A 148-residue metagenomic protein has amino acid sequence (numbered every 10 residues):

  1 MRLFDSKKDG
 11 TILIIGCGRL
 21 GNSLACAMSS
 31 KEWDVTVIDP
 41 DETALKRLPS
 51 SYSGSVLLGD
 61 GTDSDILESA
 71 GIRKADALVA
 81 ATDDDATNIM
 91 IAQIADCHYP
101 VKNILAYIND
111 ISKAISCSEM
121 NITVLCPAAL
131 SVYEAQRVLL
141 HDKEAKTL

Functional and structural regions predicted by a protein language model:
M1-L148: Cytosolic regulatory regions of ion transport systems
